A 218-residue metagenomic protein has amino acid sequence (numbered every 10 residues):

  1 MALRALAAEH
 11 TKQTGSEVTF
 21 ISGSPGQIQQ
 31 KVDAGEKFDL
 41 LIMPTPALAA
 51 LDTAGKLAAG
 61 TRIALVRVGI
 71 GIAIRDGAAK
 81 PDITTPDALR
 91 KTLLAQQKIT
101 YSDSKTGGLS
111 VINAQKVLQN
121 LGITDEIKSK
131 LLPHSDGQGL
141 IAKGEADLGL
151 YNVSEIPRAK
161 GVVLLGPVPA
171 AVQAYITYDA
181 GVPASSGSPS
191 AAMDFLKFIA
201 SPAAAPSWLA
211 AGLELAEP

Functional and structural regions predicted by a protein language model:
M1-G26, Q30-A34, T45-G55, I63-V68 (+1 more regions): Exported/periplasmic ABC-transporter solute-binding proteins
D39-I42: Periplasmic-binding protein-like
A58: Active-site acidic carboxylates
